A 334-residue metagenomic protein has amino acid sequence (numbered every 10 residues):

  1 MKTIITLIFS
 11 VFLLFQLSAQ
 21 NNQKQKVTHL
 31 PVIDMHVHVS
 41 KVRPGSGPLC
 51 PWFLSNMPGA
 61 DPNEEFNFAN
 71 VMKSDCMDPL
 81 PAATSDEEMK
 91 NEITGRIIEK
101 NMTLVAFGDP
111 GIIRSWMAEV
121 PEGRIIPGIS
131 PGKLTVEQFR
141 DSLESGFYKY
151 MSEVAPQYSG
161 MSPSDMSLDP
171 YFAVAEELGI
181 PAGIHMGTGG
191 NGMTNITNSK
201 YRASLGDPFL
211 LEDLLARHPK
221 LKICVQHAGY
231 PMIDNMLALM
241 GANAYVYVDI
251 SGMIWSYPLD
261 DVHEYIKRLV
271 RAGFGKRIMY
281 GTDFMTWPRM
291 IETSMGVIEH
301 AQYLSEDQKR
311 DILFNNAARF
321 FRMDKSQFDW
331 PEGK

Functional and structural regions predicted by a protein language model:
T3, A19-D78, N91, F274-R277 (+1 more regions): Mid-to-C-terminal alpha-helical segments outside catalytic/metal-binding sites
T6-Q16: Bacterial N-terminal signal peptides
N21-Q25, D109-M193, K200-R202: Active-site gating/metal-coordination segments in enzymes
V37-V39, A106-D109, I129-P131, S152-P156 (+4 more regions): A cross-domain feature marking catalytic cores of carbohydrate-active enzymes and several ubiquitous metabolic/repair
S40-V42, G111-R114, L134-T135, S159 (+4 more regions): Active-site environment of divalent metal-dependent phosphoester hydrolases
G45-P58, E119-I125, N198-A203: Aromatic- and acidic-residue-enriched segments that line the glycan-binding/catalytic groove of carbohydrate-active
C50-E87, E92-G111, I125-S130, K149-E153: Divalent metal-dependent hydrolysis catalytic cores, especially in the metallo-beta-lactamase
K149-Y150, S164-M279, P331-G333: Catalytic pocket-lining loop regions of alpha/beta-barrel enzymes, especially the amidohydrolase/enolase/GH5 lineages
